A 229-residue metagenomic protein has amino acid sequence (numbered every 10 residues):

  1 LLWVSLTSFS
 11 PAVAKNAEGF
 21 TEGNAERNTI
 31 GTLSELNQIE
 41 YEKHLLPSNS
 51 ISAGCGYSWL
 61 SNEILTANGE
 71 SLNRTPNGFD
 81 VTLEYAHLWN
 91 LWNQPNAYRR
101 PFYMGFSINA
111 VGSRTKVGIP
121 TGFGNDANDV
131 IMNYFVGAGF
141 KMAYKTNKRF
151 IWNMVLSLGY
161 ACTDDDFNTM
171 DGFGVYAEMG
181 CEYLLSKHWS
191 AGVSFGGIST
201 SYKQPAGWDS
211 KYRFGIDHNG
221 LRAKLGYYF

Functional and structural regions predicted by a protein language model:
L1-S8: Bacterial N-terminal signal peptides
S5, A53-G56, G105, A110-G112 (+8 more regions): Small side chains
F9-Y98, H218-Y228: Short glycine/proline- and aromatic-enriched beta-strand/turn motifs that initiate or cap beta-hairpins
E42, L72-R74, D129, A143-K145 (+3 more regions): Residues embedded in well-ordered secondary-structure elements
L46, L60-L65, S71, V175-F229: Predominantly the C-terminal beta-signal and adjacent terminal strand-loop region of outer-membrane beta-barrel
P47-N49, T75-V81, N128-V136, T169-V175 (+1 more regions): Residues that define the transmembrane beta-barrel architecture of outer-membrane proteins
N62-E70, T115-D126, D164-F173, K203-S210: Outer-membrane beta-barrel translocator domains and adjoining extracellular loop/strand segments of Gram-negative
F79-D166, Y183, R222, G226-Y227: Gram-negative (and chloroplast) outer-membrane scaffold detector with strong preference for beta-barrel transmembrane
